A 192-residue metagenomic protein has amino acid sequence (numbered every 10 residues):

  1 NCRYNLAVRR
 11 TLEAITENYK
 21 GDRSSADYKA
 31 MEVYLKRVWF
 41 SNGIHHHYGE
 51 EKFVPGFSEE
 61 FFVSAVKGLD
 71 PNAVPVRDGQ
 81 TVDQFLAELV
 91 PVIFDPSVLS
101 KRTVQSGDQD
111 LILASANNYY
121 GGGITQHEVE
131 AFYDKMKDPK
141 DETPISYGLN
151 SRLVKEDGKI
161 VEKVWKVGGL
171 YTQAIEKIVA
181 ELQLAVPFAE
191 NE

Functional and structural regions predicted by a protein language model:
N1-L149, L153-E192: N-terminal helix-rich structural modules
